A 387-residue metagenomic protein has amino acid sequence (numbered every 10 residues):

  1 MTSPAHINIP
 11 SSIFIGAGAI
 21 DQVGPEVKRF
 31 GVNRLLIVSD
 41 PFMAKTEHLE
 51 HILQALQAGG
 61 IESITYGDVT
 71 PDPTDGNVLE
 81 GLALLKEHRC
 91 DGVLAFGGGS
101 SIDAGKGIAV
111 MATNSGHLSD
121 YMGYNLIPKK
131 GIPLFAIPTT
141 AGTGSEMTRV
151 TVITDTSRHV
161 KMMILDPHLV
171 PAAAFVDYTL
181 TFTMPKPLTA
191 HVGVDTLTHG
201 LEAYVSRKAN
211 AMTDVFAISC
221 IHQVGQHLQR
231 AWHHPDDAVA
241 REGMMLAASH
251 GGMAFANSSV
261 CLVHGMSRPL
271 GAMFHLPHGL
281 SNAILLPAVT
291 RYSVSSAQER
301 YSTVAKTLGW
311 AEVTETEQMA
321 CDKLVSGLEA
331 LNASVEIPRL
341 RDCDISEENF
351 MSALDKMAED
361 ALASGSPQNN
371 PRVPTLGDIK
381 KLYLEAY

Functional and structural regions predicted by a protein language model:
M1-F30: N-terminal amphipathic/basic leader segments beginning at the initiator methionine
S11, T113-A209, R300-T307: A glycine/threonine-rich phosphate-anchoring loop and its flanking beta-alpha core in nucleotide/phosphate-binding
I20-V23, K45-H48, D75-V78, S100-K106 (+3 more regions): Short glycine/serine/threonine-rich phosphate/pyrophosphate-binding segments that cradle anionic phosphate groups
D21-L36, Q54-G59, E87, S334: Glycine-rich phosphate/diphosphate-binding loops that line cofactor/substrate pockets in enzymes
A44-H117, R230-R241: N-terminal small/polar loop signature for handling phosphorylated ligands or for N-terminal nucleophile
A203-A330: Active-site segments that bind and position negatively charged phosphate/pyrophosphate groups
P287-Y387: Mobile late-domain/C-terminal helix-loop "cap" segments that border catalytic sites or the cytosolic face
